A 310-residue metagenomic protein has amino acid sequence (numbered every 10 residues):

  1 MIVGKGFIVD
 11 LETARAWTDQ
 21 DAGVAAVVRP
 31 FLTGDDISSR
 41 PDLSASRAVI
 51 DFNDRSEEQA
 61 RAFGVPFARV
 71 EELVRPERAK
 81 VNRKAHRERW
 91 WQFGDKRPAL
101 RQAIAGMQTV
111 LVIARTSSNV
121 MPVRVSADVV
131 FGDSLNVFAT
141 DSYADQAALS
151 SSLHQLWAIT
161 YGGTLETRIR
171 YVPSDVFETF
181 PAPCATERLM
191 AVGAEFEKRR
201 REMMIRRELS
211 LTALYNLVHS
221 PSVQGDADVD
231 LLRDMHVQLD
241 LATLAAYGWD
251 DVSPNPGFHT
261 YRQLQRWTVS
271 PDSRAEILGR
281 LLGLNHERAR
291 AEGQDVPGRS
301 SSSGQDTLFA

Functional and structural regions predicted by a protein language model:
M1-A310: S-adenosyl-L-methionine
